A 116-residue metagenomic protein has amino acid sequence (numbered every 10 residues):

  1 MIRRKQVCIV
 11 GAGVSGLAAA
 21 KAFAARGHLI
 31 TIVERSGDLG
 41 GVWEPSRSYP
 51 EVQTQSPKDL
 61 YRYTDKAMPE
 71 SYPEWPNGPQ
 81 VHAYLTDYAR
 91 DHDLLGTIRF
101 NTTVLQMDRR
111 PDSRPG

Functional and structural regions predicted by a protein language model:
K5-I32: N-terminal Rossmann-like FAD-binding beta1-loop-alpha1 element of flavoenzymes
G16, L39, P69, M107 (+1 more regions): Flexible, glycine-rich phosphate/dinucleotide-binding loops and adjacent beta-alpha linkers at cofactor/substrate
F23, P45-S48, R114: Short, glycine/charged-enriched secondary-structure capping and boundary segments
A24, D59, R90: Short polybasic/polar patches that bind polyanions
T31-V33, Y61, R99: Hydrophobic/aromatic beta-strand patches that form the interior of the parallel beta-sheet core in alpha/beta enzyme
S36, G41-D87: Glycine-rich active-site loop/strand segments that organize a redox cofactor
E74-G116: Feature captures the FAD/FMN-dependent oxidoreductase FAD-binding
